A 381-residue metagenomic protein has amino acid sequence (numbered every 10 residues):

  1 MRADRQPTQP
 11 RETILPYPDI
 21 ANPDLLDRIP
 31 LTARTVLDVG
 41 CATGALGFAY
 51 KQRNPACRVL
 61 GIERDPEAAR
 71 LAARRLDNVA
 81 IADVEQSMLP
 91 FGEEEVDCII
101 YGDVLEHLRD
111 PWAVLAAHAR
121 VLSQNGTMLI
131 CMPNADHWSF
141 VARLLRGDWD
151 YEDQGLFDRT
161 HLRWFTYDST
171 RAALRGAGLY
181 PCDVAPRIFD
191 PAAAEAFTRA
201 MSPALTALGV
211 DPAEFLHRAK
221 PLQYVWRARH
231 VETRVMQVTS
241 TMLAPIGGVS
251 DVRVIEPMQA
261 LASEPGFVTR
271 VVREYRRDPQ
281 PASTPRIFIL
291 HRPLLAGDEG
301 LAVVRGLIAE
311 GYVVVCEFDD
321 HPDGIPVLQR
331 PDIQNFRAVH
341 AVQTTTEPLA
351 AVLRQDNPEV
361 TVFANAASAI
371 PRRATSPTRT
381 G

Functional and structural regions predicted by a protein language model:
M1-E94, C98, W112-L115, P186-F189 (+6 more regions): Conserved N-terminal segment of class I S-adenosyl-L-methionine
A80-I81, H340-R373, T378-R379: Donor nucleotide-sugar binding/catalytic pocket of nucleotide-sugar-dependent glycosyltransferases
C98-V104, L290: A short beta-strand submotif of the Rossmann-like class I SAM-dependent methyltransferase core that lines
W112-T127: A short glycine-rich, Lys/Arg-flanked "PGG" loop and its adjoining helix->strand segment in the class I
I130-Y151: Conserved class I S-adenosyl-L-methionine
D153-S169: Acceptor-substrate binding/catalytic loop of class I
V231-L295: N-terminal pre-catalytic "stem/leader" segment of glycosyltransferase-like enzymes
R270-V352: Extended catalytic core of nucleotide-activated donor transferases of GT-like folds
